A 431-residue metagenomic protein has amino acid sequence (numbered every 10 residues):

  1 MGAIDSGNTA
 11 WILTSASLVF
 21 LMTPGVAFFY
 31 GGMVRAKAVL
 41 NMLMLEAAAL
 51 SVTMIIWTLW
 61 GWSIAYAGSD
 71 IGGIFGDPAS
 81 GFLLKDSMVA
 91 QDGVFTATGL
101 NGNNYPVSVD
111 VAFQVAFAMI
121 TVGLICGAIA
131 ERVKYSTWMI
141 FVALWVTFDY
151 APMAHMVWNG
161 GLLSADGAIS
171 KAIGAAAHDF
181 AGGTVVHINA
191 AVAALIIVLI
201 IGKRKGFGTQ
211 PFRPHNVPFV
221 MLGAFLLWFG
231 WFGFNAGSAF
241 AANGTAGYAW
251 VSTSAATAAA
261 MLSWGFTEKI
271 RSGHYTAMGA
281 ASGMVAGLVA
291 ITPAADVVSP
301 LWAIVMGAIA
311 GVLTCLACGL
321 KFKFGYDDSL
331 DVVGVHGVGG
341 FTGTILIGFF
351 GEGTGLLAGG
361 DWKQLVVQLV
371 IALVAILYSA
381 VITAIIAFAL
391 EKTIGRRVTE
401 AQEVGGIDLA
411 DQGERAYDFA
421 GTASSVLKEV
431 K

Functional and structural regions predicted by a protein language model:
M1-K431: Glycine- and aromatic-enriched membrane alpha-helices
